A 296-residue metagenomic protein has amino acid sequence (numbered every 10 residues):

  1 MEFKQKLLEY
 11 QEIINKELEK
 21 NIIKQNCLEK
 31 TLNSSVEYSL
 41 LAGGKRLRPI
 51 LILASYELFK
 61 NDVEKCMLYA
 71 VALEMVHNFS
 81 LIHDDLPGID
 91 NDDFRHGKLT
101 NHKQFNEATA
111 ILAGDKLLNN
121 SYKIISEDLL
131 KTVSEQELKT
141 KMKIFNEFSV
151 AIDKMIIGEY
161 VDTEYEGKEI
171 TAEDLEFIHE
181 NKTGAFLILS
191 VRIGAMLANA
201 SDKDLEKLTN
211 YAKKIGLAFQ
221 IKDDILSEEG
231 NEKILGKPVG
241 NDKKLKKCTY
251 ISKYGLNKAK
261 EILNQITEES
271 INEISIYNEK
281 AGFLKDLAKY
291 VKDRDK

Functional and structural regions predicted by a protein language model:
M1-I22: N-terminal amphipathic/basic leader segments beginning at the initiator methionine
I13, I22, N26-I274, G282-K292: Mg2+-dependent prenyl diphosphate-binding active-site environment of isoprenoid biosynthetic enzymes
E279, D293-K296: Generic C-terminal helix-cap and adjacent flexible tail
